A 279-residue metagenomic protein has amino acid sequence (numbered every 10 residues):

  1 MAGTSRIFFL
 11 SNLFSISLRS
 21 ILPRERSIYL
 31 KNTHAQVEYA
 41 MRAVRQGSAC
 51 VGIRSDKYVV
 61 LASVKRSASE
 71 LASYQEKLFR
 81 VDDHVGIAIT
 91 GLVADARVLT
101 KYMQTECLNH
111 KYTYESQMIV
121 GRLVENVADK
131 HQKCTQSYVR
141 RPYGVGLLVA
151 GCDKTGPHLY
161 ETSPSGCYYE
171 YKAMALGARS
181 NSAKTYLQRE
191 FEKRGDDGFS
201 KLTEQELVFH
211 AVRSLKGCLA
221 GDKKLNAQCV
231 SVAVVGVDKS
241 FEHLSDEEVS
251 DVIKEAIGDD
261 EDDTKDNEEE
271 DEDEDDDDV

Functional and structural regions predicted by a protein language model:
M1-V279: Long, low-complexity N-terminal extensions
